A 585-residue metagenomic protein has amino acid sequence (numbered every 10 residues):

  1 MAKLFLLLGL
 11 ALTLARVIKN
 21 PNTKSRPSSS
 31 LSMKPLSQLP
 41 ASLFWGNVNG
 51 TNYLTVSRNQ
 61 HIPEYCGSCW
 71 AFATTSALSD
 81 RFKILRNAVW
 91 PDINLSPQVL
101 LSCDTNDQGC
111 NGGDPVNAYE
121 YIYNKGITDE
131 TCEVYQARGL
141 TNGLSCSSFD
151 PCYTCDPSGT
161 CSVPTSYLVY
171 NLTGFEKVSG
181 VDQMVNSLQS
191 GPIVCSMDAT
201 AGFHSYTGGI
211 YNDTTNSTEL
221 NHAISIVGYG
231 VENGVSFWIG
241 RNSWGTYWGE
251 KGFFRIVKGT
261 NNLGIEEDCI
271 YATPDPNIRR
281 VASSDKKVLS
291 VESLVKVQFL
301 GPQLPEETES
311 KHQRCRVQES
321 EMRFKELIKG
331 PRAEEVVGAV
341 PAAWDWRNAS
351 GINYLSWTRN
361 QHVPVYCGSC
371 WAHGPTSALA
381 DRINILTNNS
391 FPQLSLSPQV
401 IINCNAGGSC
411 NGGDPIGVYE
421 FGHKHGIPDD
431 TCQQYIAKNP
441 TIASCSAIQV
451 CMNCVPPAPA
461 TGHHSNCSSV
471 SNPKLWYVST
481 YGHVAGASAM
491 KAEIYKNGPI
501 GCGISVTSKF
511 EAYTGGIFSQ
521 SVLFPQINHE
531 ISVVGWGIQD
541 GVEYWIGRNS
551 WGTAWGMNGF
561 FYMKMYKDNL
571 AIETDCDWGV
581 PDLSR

Functional and structural regions predicted by a protein language model:
K3-F5, L12-R585: Catalytic-core signature of thiol
